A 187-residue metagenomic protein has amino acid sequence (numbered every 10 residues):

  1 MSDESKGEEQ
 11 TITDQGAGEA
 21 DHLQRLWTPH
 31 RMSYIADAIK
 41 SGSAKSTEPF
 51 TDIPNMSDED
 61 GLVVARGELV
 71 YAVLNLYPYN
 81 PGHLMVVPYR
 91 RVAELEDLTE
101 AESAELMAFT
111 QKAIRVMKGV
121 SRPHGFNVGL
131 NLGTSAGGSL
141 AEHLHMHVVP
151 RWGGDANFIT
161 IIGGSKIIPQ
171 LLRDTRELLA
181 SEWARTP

Functional and structural regions predicted by a protein language model:
M1-P81, V86: Active-site microenvironments that recognize anionic phosphate/pyrophosphate groups
M85-M107, I162-I168: Short histidine-centered catalytic/ligand-binding loop motif
P88, E142-V148: Catalytic metal-binding acidic patch
T99-P123, R173-A180: Long, well-ordered alpha-helical scaffolding segments within enzyme catalytic domains, especially pronounced
R122-T134: A short glycine-rich, hydrophobically flanked beta-strand micro-motif that places a catalytic Asp/Glu for divalent metal
T134-A141: Acidic pyrophosphate-coordinating catalytic loop
G153-G154: Long C-terminal interaction/binding lobes of large macromolecular proteins
S165-P187: Mixed-charge, glycine-accented linear interaction segment located at domain edges/termini
